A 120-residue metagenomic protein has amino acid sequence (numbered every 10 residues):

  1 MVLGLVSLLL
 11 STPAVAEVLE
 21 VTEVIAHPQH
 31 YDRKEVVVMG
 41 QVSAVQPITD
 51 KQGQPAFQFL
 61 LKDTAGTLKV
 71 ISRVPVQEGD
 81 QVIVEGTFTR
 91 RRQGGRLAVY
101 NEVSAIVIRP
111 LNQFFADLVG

Functional and structural regions predicted by a protein language model:
M1-S11: Bacterial N-terminal signal peptides
P13-G120: OB-fold and OB-like single-stranded nucleic-acid-recognition modules and their adjacent interaction interfaces
